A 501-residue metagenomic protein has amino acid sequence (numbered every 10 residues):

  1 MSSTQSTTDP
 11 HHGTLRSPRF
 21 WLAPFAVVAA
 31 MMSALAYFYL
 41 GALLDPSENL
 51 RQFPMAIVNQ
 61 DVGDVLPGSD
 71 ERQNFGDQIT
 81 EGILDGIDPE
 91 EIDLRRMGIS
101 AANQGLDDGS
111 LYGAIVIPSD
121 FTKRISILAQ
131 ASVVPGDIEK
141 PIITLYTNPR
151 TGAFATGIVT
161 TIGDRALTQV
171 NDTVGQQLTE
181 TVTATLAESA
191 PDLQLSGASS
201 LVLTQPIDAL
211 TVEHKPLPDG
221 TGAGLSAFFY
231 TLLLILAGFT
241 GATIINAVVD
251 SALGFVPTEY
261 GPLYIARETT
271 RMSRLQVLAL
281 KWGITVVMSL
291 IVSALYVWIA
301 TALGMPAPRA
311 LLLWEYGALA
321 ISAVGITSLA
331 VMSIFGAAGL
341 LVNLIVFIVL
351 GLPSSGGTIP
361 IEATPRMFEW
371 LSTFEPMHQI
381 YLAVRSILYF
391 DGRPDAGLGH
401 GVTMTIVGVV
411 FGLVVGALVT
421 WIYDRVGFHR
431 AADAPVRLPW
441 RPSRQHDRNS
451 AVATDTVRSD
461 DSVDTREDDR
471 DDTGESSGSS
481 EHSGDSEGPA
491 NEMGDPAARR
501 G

Functional and structural regions predicted by a protein language model:
S2-G220, V426-G501: Extracytoplasmic/periplasmic domains immediately adjacent to an N-terminal transmembrane anchor in multi-pass membrane
G13-T14, A266-R271, P306: Helix-boundary and loop/linker segments of multi-pass membrane transporters
R19-P24, A227-L232, V402: Alpha-helical membrane-anchoring segments
T181-Q194, I265-T269, L290-A302: Hydrophobic, membrane-facing alpha-helical anchors
P218-G238: N-terminal membrane-entry
G238-L290: Juxtamembrane interface at the cytosolic side of transmembrane helices
L280-V287, L295-D455: Membrane-spanning alpha-helical segments of multipass transporters and channels
